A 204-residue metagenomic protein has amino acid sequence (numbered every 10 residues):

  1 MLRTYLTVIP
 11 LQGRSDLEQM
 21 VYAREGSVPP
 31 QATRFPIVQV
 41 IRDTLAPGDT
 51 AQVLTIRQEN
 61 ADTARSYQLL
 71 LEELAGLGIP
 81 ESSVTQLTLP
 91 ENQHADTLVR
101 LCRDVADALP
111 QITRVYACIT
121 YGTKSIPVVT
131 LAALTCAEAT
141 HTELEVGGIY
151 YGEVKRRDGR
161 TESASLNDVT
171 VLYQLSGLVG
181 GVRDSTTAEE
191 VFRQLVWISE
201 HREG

Functional and structural regions predicted by a protein language model:
M1-R114, T135-G204: Long, low-complexity, Lys/Arg-enriched
A117: Detector for conserved single-position "signature" residues within domains
K124-A139: Short Gly/Thr/Asp-enriched flexible loops that form oxyanion-binding sites at enzyme active sites
